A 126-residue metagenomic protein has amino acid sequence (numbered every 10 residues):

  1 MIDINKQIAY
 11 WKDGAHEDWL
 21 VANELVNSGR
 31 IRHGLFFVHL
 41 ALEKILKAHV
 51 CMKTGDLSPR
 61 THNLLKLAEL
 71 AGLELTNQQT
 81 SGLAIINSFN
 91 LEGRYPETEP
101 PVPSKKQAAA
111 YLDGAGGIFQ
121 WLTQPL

Functional and structural regions predicted by a protein language model:
M1-L126: Terminal alpha-helical segments
